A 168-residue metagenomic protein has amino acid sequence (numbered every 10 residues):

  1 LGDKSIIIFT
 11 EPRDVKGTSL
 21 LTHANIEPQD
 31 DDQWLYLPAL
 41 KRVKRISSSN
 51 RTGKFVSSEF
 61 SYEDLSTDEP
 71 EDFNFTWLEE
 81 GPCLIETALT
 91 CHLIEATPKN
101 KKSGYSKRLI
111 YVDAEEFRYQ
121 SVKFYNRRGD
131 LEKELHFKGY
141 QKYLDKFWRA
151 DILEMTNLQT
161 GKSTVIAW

Functional and structural regions predicted by a protein language model:
L1, T76-L84, K138-Y140: Short amphipathic beta-strand and strand-loop transition segments with alternating hydrophobic
L1-P38: N-terminal mature ectodomain segment of secretory-pathway/periplasmic proteins
T10, L21, D32-Y36, R42-S47 (+2 more regions): Gly/Pro-enriched, hydrophobic low-complexity segments that function as extracytoplasmic propeptides/linkers
P70, N74-T76: N-terminal secretory-pathway/extracellular module detecting exported/lumenal segments and adjacent signal-anchor/first
